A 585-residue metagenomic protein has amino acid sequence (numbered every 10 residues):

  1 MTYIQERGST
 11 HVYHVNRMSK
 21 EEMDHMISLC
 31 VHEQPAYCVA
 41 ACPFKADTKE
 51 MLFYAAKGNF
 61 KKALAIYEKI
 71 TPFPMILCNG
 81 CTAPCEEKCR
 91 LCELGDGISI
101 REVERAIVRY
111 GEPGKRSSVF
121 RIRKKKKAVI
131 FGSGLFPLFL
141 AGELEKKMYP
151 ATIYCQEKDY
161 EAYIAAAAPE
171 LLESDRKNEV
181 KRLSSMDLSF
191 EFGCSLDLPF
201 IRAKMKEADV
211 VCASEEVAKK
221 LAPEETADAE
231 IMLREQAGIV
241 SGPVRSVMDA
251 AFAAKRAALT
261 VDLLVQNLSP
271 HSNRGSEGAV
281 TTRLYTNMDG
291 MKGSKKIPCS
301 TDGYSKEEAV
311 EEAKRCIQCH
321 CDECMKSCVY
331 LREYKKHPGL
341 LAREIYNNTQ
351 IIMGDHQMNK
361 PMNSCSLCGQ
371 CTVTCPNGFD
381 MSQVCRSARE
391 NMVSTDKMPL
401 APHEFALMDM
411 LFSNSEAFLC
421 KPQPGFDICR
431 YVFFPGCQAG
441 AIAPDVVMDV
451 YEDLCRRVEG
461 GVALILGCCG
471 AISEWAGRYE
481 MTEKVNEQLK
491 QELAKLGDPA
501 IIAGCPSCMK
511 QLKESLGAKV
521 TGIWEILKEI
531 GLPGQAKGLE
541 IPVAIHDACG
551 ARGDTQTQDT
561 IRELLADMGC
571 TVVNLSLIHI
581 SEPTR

Functional and structural regions predicted by a protein language model:
M1-F120, K181, A213-S364: Ferredoxin-type iron-sulfur electron-transfer modules and their immediate structural context
A36-V39, K49-D209, K335-K519: Iron-sulfur-cluster electron-transfer modules
A162-I164, L221-E224, K528-Q535: Short, charged, surface-exposed secondary-structure boundary motifs
E215-E216, C505, D547: Glycine-rich, N-terminal phosphate-binding loop of Rossmann-like dinucleotide-binding domains
G440-D445, G550-L564: Active-site glycine- and acidic-residue-rich loops that bind and position anionic ligands or nucleotide-like cofactors
K519-K537, L577: Short, flexible loop segments at boundaries between secondary-structure elements
M568-S576: Long, compositionally biased charged/polar accessory segments in the mid-to-C-terminal portions of proteins
S576-T584: Residue-level detector of conserved catalytic or cofactor/ligand-binding positions in enzyme active sites
